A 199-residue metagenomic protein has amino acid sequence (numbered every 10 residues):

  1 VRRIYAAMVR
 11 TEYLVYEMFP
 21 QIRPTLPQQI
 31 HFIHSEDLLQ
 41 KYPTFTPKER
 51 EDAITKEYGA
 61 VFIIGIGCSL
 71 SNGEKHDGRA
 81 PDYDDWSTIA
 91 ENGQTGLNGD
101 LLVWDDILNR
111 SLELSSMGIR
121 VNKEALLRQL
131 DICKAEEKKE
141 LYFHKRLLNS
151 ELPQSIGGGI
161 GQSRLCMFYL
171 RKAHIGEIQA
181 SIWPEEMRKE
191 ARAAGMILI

Functional and structural regions predicted by a protein language model:
V1-A53: Extended, charged alpha-beta segments that form solvent-exposed binding/catalytic grooves in nucleic-acid-handling
K41-I199: A translation/RNA-centric and nucleic-acid-associated enzymatic feature enriched in Class II aminoacyl-tRNA synthetases
